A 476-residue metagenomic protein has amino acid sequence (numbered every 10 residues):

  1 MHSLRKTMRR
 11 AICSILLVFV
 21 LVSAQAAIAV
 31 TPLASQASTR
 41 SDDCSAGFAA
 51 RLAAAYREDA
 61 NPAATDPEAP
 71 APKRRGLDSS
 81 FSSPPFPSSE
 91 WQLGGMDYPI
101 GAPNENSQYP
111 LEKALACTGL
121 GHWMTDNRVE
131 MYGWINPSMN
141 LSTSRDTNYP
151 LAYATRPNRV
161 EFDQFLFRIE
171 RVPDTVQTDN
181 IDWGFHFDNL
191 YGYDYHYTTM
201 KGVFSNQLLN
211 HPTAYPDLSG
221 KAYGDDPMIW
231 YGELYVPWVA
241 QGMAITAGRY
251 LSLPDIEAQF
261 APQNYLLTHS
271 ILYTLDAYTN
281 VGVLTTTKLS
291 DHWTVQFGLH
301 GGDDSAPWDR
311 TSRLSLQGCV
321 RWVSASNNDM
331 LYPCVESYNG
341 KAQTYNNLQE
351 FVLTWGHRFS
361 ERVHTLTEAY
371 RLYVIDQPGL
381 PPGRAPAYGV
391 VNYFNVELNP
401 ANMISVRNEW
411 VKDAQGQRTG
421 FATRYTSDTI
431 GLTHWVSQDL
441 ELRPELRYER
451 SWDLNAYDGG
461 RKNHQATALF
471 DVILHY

Functional and structural regions predicted by a protein language model:
M1-R10: N-terminal secretory signal peptides that target proteins for export/translocation
H2, S14-L17, L21-R145: N-terminal periplasmic/intermembrane-space "pro-region" immediately following the signal or transit peptide
I12-S14, P227, N280-G282, S315 (+3 more regions): Short beta-strand-initiation
C44, F48-A49, P62-P67, K73-F86 (+4 more regions): Outer-membrane beta-barrel pore domains
H122-T143, T147, A152-G302, S312 (+4 more regions): Outer membrane beta-barrel
F165-F167, W230-G232, V283, Q317-V320 (+4 more regions): Membrane-embedded beta-strands of outer-membrane beta-barrel proteins, especially the hydrophobic/small aromatic
N180-I181, D309-S312, Y345-N347, R384: Short glycine/proline-enriched turns and hinge-like loops at secondary-structure junctions
